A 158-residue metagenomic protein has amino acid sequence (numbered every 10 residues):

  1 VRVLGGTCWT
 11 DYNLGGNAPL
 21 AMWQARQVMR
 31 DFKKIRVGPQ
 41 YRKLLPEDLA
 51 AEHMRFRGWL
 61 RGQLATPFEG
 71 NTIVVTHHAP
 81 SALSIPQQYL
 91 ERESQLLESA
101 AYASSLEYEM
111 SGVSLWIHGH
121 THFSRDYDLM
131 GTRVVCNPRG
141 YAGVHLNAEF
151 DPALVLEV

Functional and structural regions predicted by a protein language model:
V1-R2, L154: Residues that recognize and position ribonucleotide moieties
R2-G6, V134-C136: Short hydrophobic-aromatic micro-motifs
L4-I73, H78-E93: Active-site-proximal loop/helix segment associated with metal-binding centers of metalloenzymes
C8-W9, A79-P80, H120-H122, R139-G140: Catalytic metal-binding/acid-base residues of hydrolase active sites
I73, L115-W116: Hydrophobic "anchor" residues on beta-strands that sit immediately upstream of conserved functional sites
P86-Q88, S94-S114, T121-V158: Binuclear metal-dependent phosphoesterase catalytic core
